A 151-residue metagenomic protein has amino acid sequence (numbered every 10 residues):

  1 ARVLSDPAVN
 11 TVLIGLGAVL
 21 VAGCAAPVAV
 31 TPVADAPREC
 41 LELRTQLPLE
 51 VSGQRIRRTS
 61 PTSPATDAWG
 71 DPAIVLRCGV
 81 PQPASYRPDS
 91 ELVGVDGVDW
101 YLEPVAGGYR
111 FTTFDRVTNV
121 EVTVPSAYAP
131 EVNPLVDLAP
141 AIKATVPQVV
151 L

Functional and structural regions predicted by a protein language model:
A1-I14: Bacterial N-terminal signal peptides that target proteins for export
V21-G23: C-terminal motif of bacterial Sec signal peptides marking the signal peptidase cleavage site
A25-P27: Bacterial signal peptide processing site
T31-R55: Post-signal peptide N-terminal segment of mature Sec-exported envelope proteins
V51, R58, S63-P104, G108-Y109: Mature extracytoplasmic domains of secretory-pathway proteins
R87-L151: Extracytosolic low-complexity repeat regions of secreted or lipid-anchored proteins
